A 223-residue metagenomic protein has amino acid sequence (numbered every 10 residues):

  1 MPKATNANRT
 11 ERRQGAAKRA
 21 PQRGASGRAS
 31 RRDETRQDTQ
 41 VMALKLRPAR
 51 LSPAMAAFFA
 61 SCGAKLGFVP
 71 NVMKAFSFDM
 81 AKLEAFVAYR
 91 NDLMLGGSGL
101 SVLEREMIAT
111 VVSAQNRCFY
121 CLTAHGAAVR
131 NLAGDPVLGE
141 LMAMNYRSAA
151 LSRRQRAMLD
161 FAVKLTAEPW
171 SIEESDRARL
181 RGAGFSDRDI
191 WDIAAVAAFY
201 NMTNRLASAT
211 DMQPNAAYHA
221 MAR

Functional and structural regions predicted by a protein language model:
P2-R223: Hydrophobic alpha-helical segments
